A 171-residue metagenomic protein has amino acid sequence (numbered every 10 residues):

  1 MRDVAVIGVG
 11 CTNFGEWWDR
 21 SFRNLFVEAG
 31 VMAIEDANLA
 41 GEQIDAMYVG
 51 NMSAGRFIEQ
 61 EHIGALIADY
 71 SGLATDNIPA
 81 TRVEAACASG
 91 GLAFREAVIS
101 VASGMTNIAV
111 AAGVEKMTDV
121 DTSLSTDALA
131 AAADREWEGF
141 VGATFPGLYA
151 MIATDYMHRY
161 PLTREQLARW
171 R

Functional and structural regions predicted by a protein language model:
M1-R23, M32, R135, G139 (+2 more regions): Condensing-enzyme catalytic core mediating Claisen C-C bond formation in acyl metabolism
R2, R20-V27, Q43-Y48, A54-G55 (+2 more regions): Metallocofactor- and cofactor-centric catalytic cores in central/energy metabolism, strongly enriched
A5, A54-A112, K116-D121, S125-L148: Conserved catalytic cysteine-centered active-site region of acyl-thioester-dependent Claisen-condensing enzymes
I7, A33, I44-M47, G90 (+2 more regions): Buried hydrophobic positions in well-ordered alpha/beta secondary-structure cores of metabolic enzymes
R23-N38, I63, I67, A93 (+1 more regions): Short, well-ordered amphipathic alpha-helical segments that serve as non-catalytic structural scaffolds within diverse
V31-D45, Y156-T163: Phosphate/pyrophosphate-binding loops at sites that engage ATP/ADP/AMP, CoA/4′-phosphopantetheine, polyphosphate
G41-N51, I78-E84, A109-G113, E165-R171: Beta-strand segments within the central parallel beta-sheet cores of soluble alpha/beta enzyme folds
D127-L129, F140-R171: Glycine-rich, mobile lid/loop segments that gate access to catalytic sites or pores
